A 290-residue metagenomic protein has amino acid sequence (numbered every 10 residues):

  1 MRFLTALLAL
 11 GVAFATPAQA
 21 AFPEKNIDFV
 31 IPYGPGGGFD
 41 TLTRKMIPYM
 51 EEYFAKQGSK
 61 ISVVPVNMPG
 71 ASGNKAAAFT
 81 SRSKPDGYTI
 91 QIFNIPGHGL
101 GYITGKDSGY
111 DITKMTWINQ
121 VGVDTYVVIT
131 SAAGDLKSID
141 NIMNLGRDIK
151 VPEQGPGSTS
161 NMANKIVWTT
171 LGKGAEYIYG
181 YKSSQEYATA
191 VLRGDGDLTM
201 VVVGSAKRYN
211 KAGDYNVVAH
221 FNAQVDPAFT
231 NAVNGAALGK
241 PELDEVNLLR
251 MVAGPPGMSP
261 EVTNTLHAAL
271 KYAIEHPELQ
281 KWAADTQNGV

Functional and structural regions predicted by a protein language model:
T5-A13: Bacterial N-terminal signal peptides
F14-A20: Sec/Tat signal peptide C-region and signal peptidase I cleavage site
A21, E52, K56-S59, F79-T89 (+5 more regions): Hinge/capping helix and adjacent helix->loop/strand transition within the periplasmic-binding protein
K25-G36, V63-P65, T89-I92, D148-E153: Short, well-ordered beta-strand elements
F29-K45, P69-S72, P152-T159: Extracytoplasmic "Venus flytrap"
M46, A71-N74, G87-L100, M115 (+2 more regions): Ligand-binding clamshell of periplasmic/extracellular solute-binding protein-like
K60-K75: Early extracytoplasmic/lumenal segment of secretory-pathway proteins
P69, P152-V233: Ligand-binding pocket segment of bilobal, Venus flytrap-like solute-binding proteins
